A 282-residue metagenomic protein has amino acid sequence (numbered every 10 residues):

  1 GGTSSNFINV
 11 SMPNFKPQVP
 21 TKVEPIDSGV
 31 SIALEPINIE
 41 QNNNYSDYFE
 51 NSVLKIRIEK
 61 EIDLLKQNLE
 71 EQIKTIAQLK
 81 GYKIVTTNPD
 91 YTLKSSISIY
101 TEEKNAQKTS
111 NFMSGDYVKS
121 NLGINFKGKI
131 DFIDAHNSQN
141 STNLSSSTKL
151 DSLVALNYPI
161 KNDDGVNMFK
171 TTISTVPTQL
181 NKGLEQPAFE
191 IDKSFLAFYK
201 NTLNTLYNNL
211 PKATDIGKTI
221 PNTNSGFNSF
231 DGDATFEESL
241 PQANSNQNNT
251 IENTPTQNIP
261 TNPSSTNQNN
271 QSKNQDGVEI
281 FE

Functional and structural regions predicted by a protein language model:
G1-T75, S174-E282: A structural "domain/chain start" motif
E24-I26, V85, V118: A generic structural signal for short, solvent-exposed coil/turn residues that cap or connect secondary-structure
Y45-Y48, Y82, Y91, Y100 (+4 more regions): Sequence-level detector for tyrosine residue identity
S52-E59, S114-N121, A135-T205: Short secondary-structure boundary motifs at beta->alpha junctions and helix caps
I73, A77, S95-K104, S145-M168 (+2 more regions): Short flexible/disordered coil segments
K74-N88: A short, well-structured beta->alpha microelement
T87-I160, P263, Q271-Q275, I280-F281: Surface-exposed short loop/turn segments
